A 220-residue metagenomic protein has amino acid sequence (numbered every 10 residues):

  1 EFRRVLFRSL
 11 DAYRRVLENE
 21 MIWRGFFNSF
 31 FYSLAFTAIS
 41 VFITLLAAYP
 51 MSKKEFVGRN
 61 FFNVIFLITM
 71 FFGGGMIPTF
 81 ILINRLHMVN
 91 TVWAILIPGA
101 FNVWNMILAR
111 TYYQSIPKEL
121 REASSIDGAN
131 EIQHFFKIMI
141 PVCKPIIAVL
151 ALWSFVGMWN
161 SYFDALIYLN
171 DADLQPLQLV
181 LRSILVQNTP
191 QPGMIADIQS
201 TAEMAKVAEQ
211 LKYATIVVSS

Functional and structural regions predicted by a protein language model:
E1-S220: A hydrophobic, multi-pass inner-membrane permease signature
